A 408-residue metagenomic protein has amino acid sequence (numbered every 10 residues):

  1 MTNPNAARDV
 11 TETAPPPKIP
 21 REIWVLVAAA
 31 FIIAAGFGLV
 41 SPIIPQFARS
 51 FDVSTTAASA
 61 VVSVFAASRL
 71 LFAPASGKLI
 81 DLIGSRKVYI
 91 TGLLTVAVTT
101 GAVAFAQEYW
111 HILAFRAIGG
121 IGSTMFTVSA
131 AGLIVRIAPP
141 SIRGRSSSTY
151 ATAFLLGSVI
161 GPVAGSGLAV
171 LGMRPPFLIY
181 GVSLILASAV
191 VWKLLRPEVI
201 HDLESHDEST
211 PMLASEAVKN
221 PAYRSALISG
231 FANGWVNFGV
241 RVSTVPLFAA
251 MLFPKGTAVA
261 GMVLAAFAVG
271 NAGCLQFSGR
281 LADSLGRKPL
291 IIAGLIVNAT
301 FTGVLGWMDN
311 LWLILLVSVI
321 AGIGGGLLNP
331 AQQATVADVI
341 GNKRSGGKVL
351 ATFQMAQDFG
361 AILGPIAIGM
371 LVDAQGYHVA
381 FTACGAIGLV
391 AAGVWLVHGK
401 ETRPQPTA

Functional and structural regions predicted by a protein language model:
A7-P20, R196-L227: Juxtamembrane intracellular "pre-TM" segments in multi-pass secondary transporters
I43-T55, S243-A258: Short amphipathic helix-loop junctions that connect adjacent transmembrane helices in Major Facilitator Superfamily/SLC
A66-P74, S158-V159, A268-Q276, A361-I362: Residue-level signature of mid-helix packing/kink "hotspots" within the transmembrane helices of 12-pass Major
L71-Q107, A282-K288: Conserved MFS/SLC helix-loop-helix module at the cytosolic interface between two early adjacent transmembrane helices
W110-I118, F301, W312-I320: Paired small-residue
F115-F154: Cytoplasmic helix-loop-helix junction between adjacent transmembrane helices in 12-TM secondary transporters
Y150-W192: Helix-loop-helix hairpin linking two adjacent transmembrane segments in secondary transporters
V182-D202, A392-G399: C-terminal membrane-cytosol helix-exit motif in multi-pass small-molecule transporters
